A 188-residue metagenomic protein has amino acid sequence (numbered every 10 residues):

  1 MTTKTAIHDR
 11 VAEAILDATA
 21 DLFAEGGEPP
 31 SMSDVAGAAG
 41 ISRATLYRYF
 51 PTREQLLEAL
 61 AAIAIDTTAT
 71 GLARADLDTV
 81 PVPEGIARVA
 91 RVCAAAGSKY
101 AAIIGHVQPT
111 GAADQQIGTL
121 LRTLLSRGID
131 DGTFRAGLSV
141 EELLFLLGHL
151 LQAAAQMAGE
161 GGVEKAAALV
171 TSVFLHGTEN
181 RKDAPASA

Functional and structural regions predicted by a protein language model:
M1-A38, Q55-E58: Basic, helix-initiating cap at the start of DNA-binding domains
M1-T2, T119-D131, G159-A188: C-terminal peripheral helix-coil segments that are non-catalytic and often amphipathic
A14, D34, Q55, E84-R88 (+5 more regions): Amphipathic alpha-helical interaction segments
G27-E28, R48, R135: Helix-turn-helix/winged-helix DNA-binding modules
G40-F50: Short hydrophobic/aromatic patch on the recognition helix
F50, L57-A64, I104: Alpha-helical DNA-contacting segments of helix-turn-helix folds
A59, D66-K99, P109-T110: Hydrophobic alpha-helical connector segments
R88, G105-Q156, K165: Amphipathic alpha-helical packing segments from all-alpha helical-bundle domains
